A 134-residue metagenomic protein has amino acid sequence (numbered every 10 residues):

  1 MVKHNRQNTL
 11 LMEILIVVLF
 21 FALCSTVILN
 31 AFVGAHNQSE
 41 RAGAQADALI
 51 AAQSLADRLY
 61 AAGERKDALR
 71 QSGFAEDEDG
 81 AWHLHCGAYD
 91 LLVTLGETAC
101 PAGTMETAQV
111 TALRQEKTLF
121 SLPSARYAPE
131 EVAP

Functional and structural regions predicted by a protein language model:
M1-H4: N-terminal hydrophobic targeting signals that begin at the initiator methionine
R6-T9, I16-L19, V33-P134: Flexible, low-complexity segments enriched in proline/glycine/serine and punctuated by aromatic residues
I16-I28: Hydrophobic membrane-insertion alpha-helices, especially the h-region of bacterial N-terminal signal peptides
